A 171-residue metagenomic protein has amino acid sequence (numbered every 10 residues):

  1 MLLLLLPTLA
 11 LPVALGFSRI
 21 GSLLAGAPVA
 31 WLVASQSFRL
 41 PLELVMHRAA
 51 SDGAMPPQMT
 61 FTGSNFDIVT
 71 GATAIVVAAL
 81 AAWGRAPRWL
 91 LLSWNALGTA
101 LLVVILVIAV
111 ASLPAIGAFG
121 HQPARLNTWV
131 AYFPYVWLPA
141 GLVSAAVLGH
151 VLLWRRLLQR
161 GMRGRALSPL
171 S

Functional and structural regions predicted by a protein language model:
M1-L4, G26-Q36, L92-N95: Cytoplasmic-side transmembrane-helix entry/capping segments in multi-pass membrane proteins
L3-S18, V69-A78, W137-R155: Hydrophobic cores of alpha-helical transmembrane segments in multi-pass inner/ER membrane proteins, independent
G16-L23, L153-S168: Membrane-interface capping segments at transmembrane-helix boundaries
I20-P87: Membrane-proximal helix-loop-helix units in multi-pass membrane proteins
L40-G53, V104-H121: C-terminal ends of transmembrane alpha-helices and the immediately adjacent extracellular/lumenal or cytosolic loop
R88-A96, L153: Alpha-helical transmembrane segments and their helix-start/interface "positive-inside/aromatic belt" motifs in integral
S93-I108: Hydrophobic alpha-helical membrane-insertion segments
I116-V136: Short, membrane-exposed interhelical loops at transmembrane-helix boundaries
